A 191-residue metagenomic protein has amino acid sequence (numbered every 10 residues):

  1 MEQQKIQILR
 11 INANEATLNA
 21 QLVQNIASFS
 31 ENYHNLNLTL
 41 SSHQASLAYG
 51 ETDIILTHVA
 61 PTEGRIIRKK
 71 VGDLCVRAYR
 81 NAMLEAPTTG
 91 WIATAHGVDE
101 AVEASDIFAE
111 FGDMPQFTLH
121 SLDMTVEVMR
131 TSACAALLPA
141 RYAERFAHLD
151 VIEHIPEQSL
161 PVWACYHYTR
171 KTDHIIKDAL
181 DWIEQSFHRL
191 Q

Functional and structural regions predicted by a protein language model:
M1-K5, L190: Alpha-helical linker/hinge and terminal dimerization helices associated with HTH transcriptional regulators
I6-T62: Central regulatory/effector-binding core of bacterial HTH transcription factors
Q7-L9, D113-P115, L160-A164: Short amphipathic alpha-helical segments
R10-N12, I92, A136, C165: Short, well-ordered beta-strand segments
N14, N81, H167: Residue-level recognition of the GNAT/N-acetyltransferase active site
T62-A133, L138-S159, R189-L190: C-terminal regulatory
I155-Q191: A late-sequence structural motif
